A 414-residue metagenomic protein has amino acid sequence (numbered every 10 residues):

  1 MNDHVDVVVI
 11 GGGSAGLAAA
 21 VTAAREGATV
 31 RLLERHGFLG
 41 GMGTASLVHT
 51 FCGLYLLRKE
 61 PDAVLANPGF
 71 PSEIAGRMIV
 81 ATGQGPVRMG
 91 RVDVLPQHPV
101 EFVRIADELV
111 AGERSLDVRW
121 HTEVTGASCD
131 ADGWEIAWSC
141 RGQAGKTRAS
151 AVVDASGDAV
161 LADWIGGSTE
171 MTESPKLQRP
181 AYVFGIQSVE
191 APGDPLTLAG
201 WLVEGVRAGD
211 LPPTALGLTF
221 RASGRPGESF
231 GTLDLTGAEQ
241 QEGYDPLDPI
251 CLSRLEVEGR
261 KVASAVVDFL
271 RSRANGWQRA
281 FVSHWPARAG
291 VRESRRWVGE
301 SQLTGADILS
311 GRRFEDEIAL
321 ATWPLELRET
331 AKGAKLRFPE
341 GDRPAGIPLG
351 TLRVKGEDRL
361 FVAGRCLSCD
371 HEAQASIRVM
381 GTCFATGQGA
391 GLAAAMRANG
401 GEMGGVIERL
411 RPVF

Functional and structural regions predicted by a protein language model:
N2-G13: Beta1/beta-strand and adjacent pyrophosphate-binding region of the FAD-binding site in flavoprotein oxidoreductases
V5, G27, A149-S150: Short, well-ordered alpha-helix to beta-strand connector turns
G16: N-terminal Rossmann-fold NAD(P) dinucleotide-binding loop
T22, A28-T29, E34-G126, R179: Conserved N-terminal/central alpha/beta ligand/cofactor-binding core
M42, Q143-A151, A155-F414: Flavin (FAD/FMN)-binding glycine-rich loop and adjacent Rossmann-like elements that form
S128-K146: Conserved beta-strand-loop-beta-strand element in the redox core of flavoprotein oxidoreductases
